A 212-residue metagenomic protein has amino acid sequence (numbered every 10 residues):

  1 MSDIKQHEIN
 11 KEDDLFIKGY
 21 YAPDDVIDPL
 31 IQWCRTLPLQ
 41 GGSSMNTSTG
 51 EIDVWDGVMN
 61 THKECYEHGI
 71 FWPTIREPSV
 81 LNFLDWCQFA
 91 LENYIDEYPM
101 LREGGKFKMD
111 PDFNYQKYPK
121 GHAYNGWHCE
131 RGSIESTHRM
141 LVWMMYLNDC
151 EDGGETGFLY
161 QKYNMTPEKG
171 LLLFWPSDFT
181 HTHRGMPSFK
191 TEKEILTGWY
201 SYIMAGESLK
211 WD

Functional and structural regions predicted by a protein language model:
M1-L172, T180-D212: Fe(II)/2-oxoglutarate oxygenase catalytic core
